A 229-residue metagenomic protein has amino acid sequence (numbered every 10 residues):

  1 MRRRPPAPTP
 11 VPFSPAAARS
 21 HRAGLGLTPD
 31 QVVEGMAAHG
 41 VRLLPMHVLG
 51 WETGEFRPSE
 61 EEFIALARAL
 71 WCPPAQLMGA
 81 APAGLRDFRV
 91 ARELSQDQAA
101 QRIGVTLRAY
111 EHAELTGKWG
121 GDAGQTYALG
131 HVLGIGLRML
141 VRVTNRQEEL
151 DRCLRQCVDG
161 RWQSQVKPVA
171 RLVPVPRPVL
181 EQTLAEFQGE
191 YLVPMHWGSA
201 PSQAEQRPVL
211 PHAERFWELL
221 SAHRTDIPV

Functional and structural regions predicted by a protein language model:
M1-L25, C72-R92: A short, Lys/Arg-rich alpha-helix, primarily the initiator
A18, P29, P45, F63 (+3 more regions): Helix-turn-helix DNA-binding elements, focusing on the entry/boundary residues of the two helices that contact DNA
R22, V33, A37, A67 (+3 more regions): The alpha-helix within a helix-turn-helix
G26-L49, E93-H112: Short alpha-helical DNA-recognition segment
P29-A80: Acidic (E/D-rich), amphipathic helical modules within compact regulatory domains
S59-Q76, A123-V141: DNA major-groove recognition helix of helix-turn-helix/homeodomain DNA-binding modules
M78-Q101, R142-P174, H223-I227: Short, charged recognition helix plus adjacent turn of helix-turn-helix-like nucleic-acid-binding domains
C157-V229: Charged, low-complexity intrinsically disordered regulatory/assembly segments
